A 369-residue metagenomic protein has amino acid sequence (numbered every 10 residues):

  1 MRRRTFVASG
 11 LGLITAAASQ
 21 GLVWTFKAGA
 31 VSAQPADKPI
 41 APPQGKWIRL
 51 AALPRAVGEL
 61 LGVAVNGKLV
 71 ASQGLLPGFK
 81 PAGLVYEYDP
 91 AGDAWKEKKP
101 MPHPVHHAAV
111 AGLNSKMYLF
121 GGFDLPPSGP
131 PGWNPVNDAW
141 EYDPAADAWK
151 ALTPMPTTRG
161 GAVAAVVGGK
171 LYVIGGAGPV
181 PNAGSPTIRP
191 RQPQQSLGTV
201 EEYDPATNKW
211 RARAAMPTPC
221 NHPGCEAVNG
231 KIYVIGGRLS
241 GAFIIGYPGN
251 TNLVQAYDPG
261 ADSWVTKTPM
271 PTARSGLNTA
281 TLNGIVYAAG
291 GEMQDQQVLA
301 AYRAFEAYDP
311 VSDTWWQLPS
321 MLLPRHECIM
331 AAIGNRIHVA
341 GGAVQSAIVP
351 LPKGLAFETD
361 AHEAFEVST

Functional and structural regions predicted by a protein language model:
R2-I14, G21-T369: Kelch-like beta-propeller repeat domains
